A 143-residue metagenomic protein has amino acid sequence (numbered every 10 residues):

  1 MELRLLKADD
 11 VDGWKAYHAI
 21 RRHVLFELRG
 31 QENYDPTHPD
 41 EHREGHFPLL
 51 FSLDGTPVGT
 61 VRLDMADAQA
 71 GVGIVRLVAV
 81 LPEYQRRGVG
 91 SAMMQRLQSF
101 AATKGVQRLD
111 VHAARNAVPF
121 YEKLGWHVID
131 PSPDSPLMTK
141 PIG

Functional and structural regions predicted by a protein language model:
M1-R43, L50-T56: Short amphipathic alpha-helix that is part of the acyltransferase structural core
R21, Y121, W126: Conserved active-site tyrosine of GNAT-family acetyltransferases
L50, T56-M65, V72-A79: Conserved beta-strand in the GNAT
M65-R76, Q85, P131-S135: A conserved beta-turn-beta hairpin within the catalytic core of GNAT-like acetyltransferases that forms part
V80, R86-S99: Conserved acetyl-CoA-binding loop-helix of GNAT-fold acetyltransferases
M94, A101-A114: Conserved GNAT acetyl-CoA-binding A-motif
Q107, A114-N116, L124-G143: C-terminal "cap" of GNAT-fold acetyltransferases
